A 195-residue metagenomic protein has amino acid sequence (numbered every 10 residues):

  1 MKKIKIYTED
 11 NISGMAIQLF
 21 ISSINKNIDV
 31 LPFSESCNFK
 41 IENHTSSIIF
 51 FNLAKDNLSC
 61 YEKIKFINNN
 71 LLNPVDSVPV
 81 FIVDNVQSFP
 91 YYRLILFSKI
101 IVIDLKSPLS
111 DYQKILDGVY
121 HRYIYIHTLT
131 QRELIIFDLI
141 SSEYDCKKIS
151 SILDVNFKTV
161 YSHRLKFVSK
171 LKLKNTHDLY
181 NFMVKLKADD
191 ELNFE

Functional and structural regions predicted by a protein language model:
M1-Y120: N-terminal regulatory/sensing modules of transcriptional regulators
L19, K114, D138, S162 (+2 more regions): DNA-binding alpha-helical recognition surfaces that contact promoter or target DNA
R122-L129: Short amphipathic alpha-helical boundary/capping segments
R132-E133: The N-cap/first-turn positions of alpha helices within or immediately adjacent to helix-turn-helix DNA-binding domains
I140-Y144, M183: Short helix-to-turn junction characteristic of helix-turn-helix DNA-binding domains, especially the helix
C146-D178: Recognition helix of helix-turn-helix DNA-binding domains
V168-E195: Basic, Lys/Arg-enriched C-terminal extension of HTH/homeodomain DNA-binding domains
